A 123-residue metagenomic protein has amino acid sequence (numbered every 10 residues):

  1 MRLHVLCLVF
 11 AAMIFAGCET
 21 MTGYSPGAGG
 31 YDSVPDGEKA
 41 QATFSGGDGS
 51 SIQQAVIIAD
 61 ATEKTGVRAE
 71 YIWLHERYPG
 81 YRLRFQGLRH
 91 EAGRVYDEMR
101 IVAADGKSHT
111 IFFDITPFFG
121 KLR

Functional and structural regions predicted by a protein language model:
M1-C7: Bacterial N-terminal signal peptides that target proteins for export
I14-G17: C-terminal motif of bacterial Sec signal peptides marking the signal peptidase cleavage site
E19-M21: Bacterial signal peptide processing site
P26-D48: Post-signal peptide N-terminal segment of mature Sec-exported envelope proteins
A42-S45, R68-W73, D97-R100: Intrinsically disordered, low-complexity boundary segments flanking structured domains
S50-R84: Short, non-transmembrane alpha-helical segments in secretory-pathway proteins
G87-R123: Short, compact, well-ordered microdomains
